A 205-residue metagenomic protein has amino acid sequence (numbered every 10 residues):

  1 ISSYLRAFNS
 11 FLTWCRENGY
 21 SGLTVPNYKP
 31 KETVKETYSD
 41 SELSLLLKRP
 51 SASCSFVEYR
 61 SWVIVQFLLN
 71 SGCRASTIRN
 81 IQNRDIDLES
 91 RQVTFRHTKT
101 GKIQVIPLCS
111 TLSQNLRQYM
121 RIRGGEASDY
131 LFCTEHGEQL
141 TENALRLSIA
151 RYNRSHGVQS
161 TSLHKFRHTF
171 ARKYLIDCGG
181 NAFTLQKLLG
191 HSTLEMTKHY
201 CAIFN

Functional and structural regions predicted by a protein language model:
I1-N205: Conserved catalytic core of the tyrosine transesterase superfamily
